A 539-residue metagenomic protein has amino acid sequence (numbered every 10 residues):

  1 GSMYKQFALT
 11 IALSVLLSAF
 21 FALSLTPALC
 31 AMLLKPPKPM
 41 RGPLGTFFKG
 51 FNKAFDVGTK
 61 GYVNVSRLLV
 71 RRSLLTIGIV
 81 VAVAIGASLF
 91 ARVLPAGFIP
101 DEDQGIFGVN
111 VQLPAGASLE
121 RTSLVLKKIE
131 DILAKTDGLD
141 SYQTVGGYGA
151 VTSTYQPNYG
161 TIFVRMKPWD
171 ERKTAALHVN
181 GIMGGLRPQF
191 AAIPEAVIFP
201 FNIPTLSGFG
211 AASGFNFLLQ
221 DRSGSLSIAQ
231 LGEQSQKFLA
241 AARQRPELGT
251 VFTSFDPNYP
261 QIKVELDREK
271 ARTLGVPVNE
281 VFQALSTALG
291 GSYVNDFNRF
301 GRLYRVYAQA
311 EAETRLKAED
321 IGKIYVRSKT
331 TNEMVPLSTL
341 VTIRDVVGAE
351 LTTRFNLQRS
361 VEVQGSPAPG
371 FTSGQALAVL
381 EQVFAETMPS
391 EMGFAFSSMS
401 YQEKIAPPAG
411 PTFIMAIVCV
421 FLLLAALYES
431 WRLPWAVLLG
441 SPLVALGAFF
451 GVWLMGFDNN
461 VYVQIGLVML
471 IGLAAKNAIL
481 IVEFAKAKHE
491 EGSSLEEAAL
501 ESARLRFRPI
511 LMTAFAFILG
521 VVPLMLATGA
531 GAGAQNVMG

Functional and structural regions predicted by a protein language model:
G1-K5, G97, T528-A532: Transmembrane helix-loop junctions at the membrane interface of multipass transporters and ion channels
S2-F48, I162, L443, N477 (+2 more regions): Transmembrane alpha-helices and their membrane-interface boundaries in multi-pass membrane transporters and channels
F7, A534, M538: Structured binding elements
F7-T10, S14, G58-T76, M399-A416 (+1 more regions): Loop-to-transmembrane-helix entry motif
A12, L16, F20, S24 (+9 more regions): Generic alpha-helical transmembrane segments of integral inner-membrane proteins, especially permease/transport modules
L13, C419-R506, L511-A530: Hydrophobic transmembrane alpha-helices and their membrane-interface caps in long multi-pass transport proteins
G45-I99: Signature of alpha-helical transmembrane segments and their immediate interfacial
I77, L89, V93, G108 (+6 more regions): Surface-exposed amphipathic alpha-helical segments in non-transmembrane regions that serve as interaction surfaces
